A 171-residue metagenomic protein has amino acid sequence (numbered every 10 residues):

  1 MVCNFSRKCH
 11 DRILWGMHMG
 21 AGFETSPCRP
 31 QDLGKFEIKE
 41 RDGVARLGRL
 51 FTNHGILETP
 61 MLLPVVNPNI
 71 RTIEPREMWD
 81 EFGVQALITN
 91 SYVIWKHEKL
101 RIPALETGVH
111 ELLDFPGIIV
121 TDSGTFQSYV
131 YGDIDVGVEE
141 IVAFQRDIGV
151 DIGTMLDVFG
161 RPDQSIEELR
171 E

Functional and structural regions predicted by a protein language model:
H18-E171: Non-catalytic, usually N-terminal nucleic-acid engagement modules in DNA/RNA processing proteins
